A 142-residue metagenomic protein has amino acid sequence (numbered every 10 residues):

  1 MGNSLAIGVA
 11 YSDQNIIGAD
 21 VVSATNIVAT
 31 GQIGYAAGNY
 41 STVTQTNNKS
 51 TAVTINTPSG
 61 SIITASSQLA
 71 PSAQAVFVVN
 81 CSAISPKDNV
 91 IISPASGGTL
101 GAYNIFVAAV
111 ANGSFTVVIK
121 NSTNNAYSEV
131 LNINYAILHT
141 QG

Functional and structural regions predicted by a protein language model:
M1-G31: Register-specific beta-strand positions within repetitive beta-rich fiber domains
N3, N26-D88, A95-G98, A109-G142: Extracellular receptor-binding modules and their adjoining Ser/Thr/Gly/Asp/Asn-rich linkers
Y103-I105: Short, surface-exposed beta-strand/strand-loop-strand elements in extracellular ectodomains
